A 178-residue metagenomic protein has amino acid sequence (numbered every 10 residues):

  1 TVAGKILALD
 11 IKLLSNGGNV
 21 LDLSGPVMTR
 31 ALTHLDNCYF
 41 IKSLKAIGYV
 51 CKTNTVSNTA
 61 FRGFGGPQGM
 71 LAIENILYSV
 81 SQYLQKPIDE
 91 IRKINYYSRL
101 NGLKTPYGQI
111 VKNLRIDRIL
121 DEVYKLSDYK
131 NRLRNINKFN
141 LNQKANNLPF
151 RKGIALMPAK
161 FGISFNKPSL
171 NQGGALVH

Functional and structural regions predicted by a protein language model:
T1-N75, G162-L170: Glycine-rich loop/linker segments at domain edges
T1-V2, S79-P87, I154, A175-H178: Proline/glycine-anchored alpha-helix kink/cap motifs
A3, Q85, D89, K93 (+2 more regions): Replace "anionic and nucleotidyl ligands
I6-A8, I88-R92, N131-R134: Acidic/polar loop patches that form or flank catalytic/metal-binding clefts of enzymes that bind anionic ligands
T33-D36, Q68-N75, Y83-K86, V111-R118 (+2 more regions): Conserved active-site and cofactor/substrate-binding residues in soluble primary-metabolism enzymes
F61-K104: Long hydrophobic segments that form regular secondary structure
Y96-H178: Helix-loop-helix junctions that connect adjacent transmembrane helices in secondary transporters/permeases, recognized
